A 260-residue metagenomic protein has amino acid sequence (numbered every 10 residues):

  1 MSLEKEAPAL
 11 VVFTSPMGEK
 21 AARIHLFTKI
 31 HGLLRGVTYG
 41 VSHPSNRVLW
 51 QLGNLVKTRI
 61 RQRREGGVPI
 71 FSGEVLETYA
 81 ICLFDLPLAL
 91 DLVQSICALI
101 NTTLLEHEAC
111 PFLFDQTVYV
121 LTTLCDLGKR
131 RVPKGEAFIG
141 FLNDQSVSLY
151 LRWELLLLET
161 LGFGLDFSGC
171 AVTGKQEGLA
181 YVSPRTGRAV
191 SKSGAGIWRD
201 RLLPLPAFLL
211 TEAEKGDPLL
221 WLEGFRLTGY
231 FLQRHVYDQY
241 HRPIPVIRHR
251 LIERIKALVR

Functional and structural regions predicted by a protein language model:
M1-R23, F27-R260: Non-catalytic alpha-helical scaffolds and adjoining flexible linkers that form interface surfaces for assembly
